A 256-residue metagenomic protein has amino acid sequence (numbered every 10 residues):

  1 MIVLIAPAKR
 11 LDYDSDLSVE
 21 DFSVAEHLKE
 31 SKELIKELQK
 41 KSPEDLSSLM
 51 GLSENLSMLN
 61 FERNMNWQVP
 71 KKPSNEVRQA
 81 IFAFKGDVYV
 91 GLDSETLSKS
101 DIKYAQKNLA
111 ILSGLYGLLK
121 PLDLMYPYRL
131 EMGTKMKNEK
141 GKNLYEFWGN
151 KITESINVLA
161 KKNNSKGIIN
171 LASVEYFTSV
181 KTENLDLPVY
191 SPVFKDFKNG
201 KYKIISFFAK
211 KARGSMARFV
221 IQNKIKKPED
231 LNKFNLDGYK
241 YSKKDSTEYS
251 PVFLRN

Functional and structural regions predicted by a protein language model:
L4-T96: Active-site helix-to-loop segments that bind/position phosphate- or nucleotide-bearing substrates and donors across
S94-T247, V252, N256: Internal, well-folded beta-alpha domain core
